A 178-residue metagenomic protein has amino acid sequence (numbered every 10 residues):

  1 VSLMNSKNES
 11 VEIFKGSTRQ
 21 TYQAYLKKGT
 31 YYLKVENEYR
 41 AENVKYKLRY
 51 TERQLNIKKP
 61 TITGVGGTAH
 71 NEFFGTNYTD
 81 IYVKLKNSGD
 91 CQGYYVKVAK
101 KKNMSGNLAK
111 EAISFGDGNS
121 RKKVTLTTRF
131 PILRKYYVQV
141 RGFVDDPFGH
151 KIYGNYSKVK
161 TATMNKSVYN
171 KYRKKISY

Functional and structural regions predicted by a protein language model:
V1-A41: Acidic, Ser/Thr/Pro-rich low-complexity intrinsically disordered segments
S2-S6, Y32, T51, V96-N103 (+1 more regions): Predominantly extracellular/luminal cell-surface or secreted proteins
Q20-A24, Y46, K122-L126: Short strand-edge motifs at loop-to-beta-strand transitions and within beta-strands of extracellular beta-rich domains
K34-R53, Y94: Edge beta-strands of jelly-roll/beta-sandwich modules across compartments, strongly enriched in secreted/luminal
F74-C91: Conserved aromatic anchor
Y95-I132: Recognizes extended acidic, P/S/T-rich segments that occur within or adjacent to Ig-like beta-sandwich modules
T128-H150: Beta-strand-rich modules
D145-Y172: Extracellular fibronectin type III
